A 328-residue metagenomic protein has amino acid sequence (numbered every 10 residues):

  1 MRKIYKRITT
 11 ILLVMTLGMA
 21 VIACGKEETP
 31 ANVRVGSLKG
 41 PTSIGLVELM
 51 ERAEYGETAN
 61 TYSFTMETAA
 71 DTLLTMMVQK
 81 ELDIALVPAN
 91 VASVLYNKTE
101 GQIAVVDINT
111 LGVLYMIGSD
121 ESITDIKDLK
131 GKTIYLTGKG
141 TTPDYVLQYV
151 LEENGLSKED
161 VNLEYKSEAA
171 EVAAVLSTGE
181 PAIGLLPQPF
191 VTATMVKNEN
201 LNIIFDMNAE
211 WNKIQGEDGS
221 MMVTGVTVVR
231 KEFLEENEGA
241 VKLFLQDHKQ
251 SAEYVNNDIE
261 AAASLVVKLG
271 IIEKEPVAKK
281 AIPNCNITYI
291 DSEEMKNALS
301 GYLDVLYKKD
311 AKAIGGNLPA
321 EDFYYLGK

Functional and structural regions predicted by a protein language model:
M1-I11: Bacterial N-terminal signal peptides that target proteins for export
A20-A23: C-terminal motif of bacterial Sec signal peptides marking the signal peptidase cleavage site
G25-E27: Bacterial signal peptide processing site
T29-L156, L163-E164, A182, Q188 (+1 more regions): Short, glycine-/small- and polar/acidic-enriched structural segments that line small-molecule recognition paths
A53-A59, A209-S220, I287-K296: Short, solvent-exposed loop/beta-turn-alpha elements that line the ligand-binding surface or hinge of extracytoplasmic
N90-V91, E171-L265: Pocket-lining segment of extracytoplasmic ligand-binding domains
L234-K309: Secondary-structure end/capping motifs
S300-K328: Conserved C-terminal helix/tail region of periplasmic/extracytoplasmic solute-binding proteins
